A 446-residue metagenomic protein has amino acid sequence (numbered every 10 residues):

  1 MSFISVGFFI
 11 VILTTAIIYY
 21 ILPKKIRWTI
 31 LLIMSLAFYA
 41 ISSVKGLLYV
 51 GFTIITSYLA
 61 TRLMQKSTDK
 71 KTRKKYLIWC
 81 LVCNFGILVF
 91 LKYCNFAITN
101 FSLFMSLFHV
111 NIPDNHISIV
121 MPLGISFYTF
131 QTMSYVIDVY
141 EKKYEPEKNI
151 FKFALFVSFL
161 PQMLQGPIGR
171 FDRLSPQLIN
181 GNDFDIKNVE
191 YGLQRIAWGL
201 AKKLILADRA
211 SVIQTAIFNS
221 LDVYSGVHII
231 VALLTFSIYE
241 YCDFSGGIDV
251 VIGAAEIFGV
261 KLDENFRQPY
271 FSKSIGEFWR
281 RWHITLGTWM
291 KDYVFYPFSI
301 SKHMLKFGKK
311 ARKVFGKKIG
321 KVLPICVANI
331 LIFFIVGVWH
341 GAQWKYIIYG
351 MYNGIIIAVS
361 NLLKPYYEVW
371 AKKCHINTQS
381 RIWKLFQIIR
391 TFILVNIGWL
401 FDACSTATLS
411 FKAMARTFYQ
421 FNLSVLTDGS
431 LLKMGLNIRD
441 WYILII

Functional and structural regions predicted by a protein language model:
M1-L444: Membrane-embedded transmembrane alpha-helical bundles that form the catalytic cores of multi-pass lipid-modifying
